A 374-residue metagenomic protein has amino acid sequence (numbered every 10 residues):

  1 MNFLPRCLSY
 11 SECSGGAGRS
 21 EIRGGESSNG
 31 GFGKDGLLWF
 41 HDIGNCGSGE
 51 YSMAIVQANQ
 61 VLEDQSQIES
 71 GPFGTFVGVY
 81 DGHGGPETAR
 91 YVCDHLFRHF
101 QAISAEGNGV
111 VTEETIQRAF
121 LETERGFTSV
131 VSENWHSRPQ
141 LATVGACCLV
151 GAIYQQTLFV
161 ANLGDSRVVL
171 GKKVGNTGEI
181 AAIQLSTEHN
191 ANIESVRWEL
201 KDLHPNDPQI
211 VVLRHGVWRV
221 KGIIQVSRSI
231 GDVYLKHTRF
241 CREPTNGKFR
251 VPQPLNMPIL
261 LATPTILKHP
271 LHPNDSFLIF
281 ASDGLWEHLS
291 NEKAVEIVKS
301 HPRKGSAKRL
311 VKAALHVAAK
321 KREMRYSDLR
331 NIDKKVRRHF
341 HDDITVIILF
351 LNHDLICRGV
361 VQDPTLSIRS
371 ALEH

Functional and structural regions predicted by a protein language model:
N2-H374: PP2C/PPM-type serine/threonine phosphatase catalytic core, specifically the conserved beta-strand-loop-alpha-helix
